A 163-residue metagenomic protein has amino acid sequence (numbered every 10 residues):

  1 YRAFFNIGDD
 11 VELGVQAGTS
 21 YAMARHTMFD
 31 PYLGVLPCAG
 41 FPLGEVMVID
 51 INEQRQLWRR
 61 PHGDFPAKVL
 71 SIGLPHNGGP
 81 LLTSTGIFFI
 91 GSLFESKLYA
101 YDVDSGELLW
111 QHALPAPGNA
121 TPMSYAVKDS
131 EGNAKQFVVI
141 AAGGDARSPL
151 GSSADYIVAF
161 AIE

Functional and structural regions predicted by a protein language model:
A3-F4, E95-S96, G144-S148: Short glycine/acidic-enriched loop and turn motifs that connect beta-strands
L13-P31, L36-L43, P61-L82, A113-S124: Extracytoplasmic beta-rich repeat domains
L43, T85, F94-E95, A154: Surface-exposed loop/turn positions within WD40 beta-propeller blades
I51-E53, D102-S105, E163: Short loop/turn segments that connect beta-strands within beta-propeller blades
L57, I87-I90, F137-V139: Conserved beta-propeller blade signature
L57-W58, E107-W110: A structural motif specific to WD40 beta-propellers
P122-E163: Blade-level signature of beta-propeller repeat domains, shared across WD40, Kelch, NHL, RCC1 and BNR/Asp-box propellers
